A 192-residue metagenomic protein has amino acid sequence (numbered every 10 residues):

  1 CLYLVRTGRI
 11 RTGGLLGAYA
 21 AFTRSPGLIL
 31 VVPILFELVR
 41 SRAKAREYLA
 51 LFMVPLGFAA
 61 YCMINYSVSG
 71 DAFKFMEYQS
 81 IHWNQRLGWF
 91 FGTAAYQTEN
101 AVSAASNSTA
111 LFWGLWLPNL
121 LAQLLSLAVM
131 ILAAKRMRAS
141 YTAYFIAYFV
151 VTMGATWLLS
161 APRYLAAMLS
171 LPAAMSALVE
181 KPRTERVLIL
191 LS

Functional and structural regions predicted by a protein language model:
C1-T12, V39-R42: Membrane-interface transmembrane helices that cradle and orient dolichyl/undecaprenyl
Y3, G17-A21: Short helix- or helix-capping micro-motifs that position conserved polar/aromatic residues at function-defining sites
T12, R46-L49, R138-Y144, S160-A166 (+1 more regions): Short, aromatic-rich membrane-interface segments at the entry and exit of alpha-helical transmembrane domains
Y19-A20, G27-V129, Y141-F145: Membrane-lumen/periplasm interface segments of specific transmembrane helices in polyprenyl phosphate-linked
I29, L159-L178: Hydrophobic/aromatic-rich transmembrane helices and adjacent perimembrane loops
L51-L56, K181-S192: Signature aromatic-anchored transmembrane alpha helix within multi-pass, membrane-resident enzymes that catalyze glycan
L132-A155, Y164: Transmembrane alpha-helix segments characteristic of polytopic inner-membrane glycan-assembly/cell-envelope
